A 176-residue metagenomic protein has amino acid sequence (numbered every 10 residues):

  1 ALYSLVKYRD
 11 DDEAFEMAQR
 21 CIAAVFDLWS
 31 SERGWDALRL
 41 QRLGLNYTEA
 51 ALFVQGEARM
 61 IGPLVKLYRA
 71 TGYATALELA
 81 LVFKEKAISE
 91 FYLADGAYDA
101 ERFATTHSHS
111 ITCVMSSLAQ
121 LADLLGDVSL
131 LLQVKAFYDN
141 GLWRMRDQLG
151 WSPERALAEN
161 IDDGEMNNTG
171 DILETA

Functional and structural regions predicted by a protein language model:
A1-A176: Glycan-recognition and catalytic cores of secretory/periplasmic carbohydrate-active enzymes
